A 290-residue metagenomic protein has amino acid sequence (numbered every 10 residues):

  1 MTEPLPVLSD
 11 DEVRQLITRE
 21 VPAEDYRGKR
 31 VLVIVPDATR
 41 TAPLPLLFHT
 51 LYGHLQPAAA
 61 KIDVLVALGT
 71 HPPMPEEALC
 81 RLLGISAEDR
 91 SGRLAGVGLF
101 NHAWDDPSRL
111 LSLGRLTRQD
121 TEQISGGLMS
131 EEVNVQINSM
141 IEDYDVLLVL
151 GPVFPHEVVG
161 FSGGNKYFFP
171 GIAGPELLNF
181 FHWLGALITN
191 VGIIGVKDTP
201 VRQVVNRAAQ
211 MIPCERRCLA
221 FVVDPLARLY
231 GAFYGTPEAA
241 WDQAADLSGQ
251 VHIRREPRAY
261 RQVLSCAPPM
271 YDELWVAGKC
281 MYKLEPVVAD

Functional and structural regions predicted by a protein language model:
M1-Q15: N-terminal amphipathic/basic leader segments beginning at the initiator methionine
I17-L32, Q56-A59, M140-D143, I212 (+2 more regions): Glycine-rich phosphate/diphosphate-binding loops that line cofactor/substrate pockets in enzymes
R30-R40, L65-G69, V149, V263-C266: Short glycine-rich or small-residue beta-strand-to-loop segments that form or flank ligand, phosphate, metal/Fe-S
H49-P57, A78-E88, G163-P175: A glycine- and small-aliphatic-rich helix-loop capping segment at beta-alpha/alpha-beta transitions that lines
A60-H71, D290: Short internal beta-strands
A78-F100, D290: Acidic, Ser/Thr-rich peripheral helices and adjacent loops at domain boundaries
G92, V97-A259: Conserved, well-structured core segments that form the ligand-binding/active-site neighborhood of functional domains
A240-D290: Long, well-ordered mid-to-C-terminal structural blocks that present hydrophobic/aromatic surfaces
